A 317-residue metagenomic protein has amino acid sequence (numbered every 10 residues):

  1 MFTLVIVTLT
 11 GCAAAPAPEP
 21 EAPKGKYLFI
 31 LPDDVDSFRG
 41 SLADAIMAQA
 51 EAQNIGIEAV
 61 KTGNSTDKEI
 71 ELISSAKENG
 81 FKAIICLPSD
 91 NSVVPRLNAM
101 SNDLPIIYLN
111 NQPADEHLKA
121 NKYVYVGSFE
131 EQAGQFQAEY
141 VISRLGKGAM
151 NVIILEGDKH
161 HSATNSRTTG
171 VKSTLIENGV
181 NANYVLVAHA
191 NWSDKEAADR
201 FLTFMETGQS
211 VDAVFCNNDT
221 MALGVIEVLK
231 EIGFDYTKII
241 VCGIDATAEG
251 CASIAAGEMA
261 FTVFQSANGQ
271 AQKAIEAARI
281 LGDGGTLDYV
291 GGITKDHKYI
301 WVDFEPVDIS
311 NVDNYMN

Functional and structural regions predicted by a protein language model:
M1-K26, G56, A99-P105, D313-N314: Short, low-complexity disordered leader/linker segments with a strong preference for bacterial N-terminal type II
P23, L155, K159, A163 (+3 more regions): Hinge/cleft segment of the Venus flytrap/periplasmic-binding protein
G25-A45, Q49, Q53, E58-I70 (+3 more regions): Extracytoplasmic "Venus flytrap"
F38-I55, A133-Q137, S162-N181, E196 (+3 more regions): Short, solvent-exposed amphipathic alpha-helices that sit in or adjacent to ligand/effector-binding or catalytic
A50-T62, N151-I154, L175-D194: Short beta-strand elements in bilobed, periplasmic/extracellular small-molecule ligand-binding domains
E69, V124-N151, A197-A198, A246-G250 (+1 more regions): Hydrophobic alpha-helical segments within soluble ligand-binding/sensing domains
C86-N102, I106, V171, A190-A252: Hydrophobic alpha-helical
S92-Q132, N151, T247-A255, M259-A260: Flexible loop/hinge segments that line or gate small-molecule binding clefts
